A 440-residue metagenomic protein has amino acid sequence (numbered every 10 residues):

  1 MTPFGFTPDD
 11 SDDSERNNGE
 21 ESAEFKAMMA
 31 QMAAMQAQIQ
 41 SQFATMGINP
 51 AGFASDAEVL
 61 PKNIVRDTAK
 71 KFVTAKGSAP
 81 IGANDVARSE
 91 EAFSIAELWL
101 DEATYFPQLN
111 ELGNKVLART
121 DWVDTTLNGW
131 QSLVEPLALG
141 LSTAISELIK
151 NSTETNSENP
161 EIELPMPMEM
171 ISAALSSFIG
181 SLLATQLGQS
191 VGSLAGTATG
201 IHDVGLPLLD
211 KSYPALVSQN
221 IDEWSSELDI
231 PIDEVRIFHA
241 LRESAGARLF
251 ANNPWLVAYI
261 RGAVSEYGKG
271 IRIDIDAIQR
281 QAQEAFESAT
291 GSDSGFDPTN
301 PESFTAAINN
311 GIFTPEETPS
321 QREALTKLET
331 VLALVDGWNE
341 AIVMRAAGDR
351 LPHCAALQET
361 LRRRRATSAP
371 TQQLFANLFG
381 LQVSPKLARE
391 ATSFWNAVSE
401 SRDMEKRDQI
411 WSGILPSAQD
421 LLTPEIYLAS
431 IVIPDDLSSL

Functional and structural regions predicted by a protein language model:
M1-S142, R389, S393, S401-L440: N-terminal low-structure segments adjacent to metalloprotease catalytic domains across cellular compartments
S89-Q219: Auxiliary, metal-adjacent structural segments of Zn-dependent hydrolase domains
L109-K115, P254-A263, H353-A356: Short, glycine/acidic-rich hinge or "gate" loops at secondary-structure transitions that mediate conformational
S181-H202, A251-A306, E323-R350: Post-HExxH zinc-binding segment in Zn-dependent metallohydrolases
P207-D222, T299-T318: A short mid-domain helix/strand-loop element embedded in enzyme catalytic domains that forms or borders the active-site
I221-L241: Short pre-active-site segment immediately N-terminal to the catalytic Zn-binding motif
E234-P254, W395: Active-site recognition of the HExxH zinc-binding catalytic motif
A306-L440: Pan-zinc metallopeptidase signature
